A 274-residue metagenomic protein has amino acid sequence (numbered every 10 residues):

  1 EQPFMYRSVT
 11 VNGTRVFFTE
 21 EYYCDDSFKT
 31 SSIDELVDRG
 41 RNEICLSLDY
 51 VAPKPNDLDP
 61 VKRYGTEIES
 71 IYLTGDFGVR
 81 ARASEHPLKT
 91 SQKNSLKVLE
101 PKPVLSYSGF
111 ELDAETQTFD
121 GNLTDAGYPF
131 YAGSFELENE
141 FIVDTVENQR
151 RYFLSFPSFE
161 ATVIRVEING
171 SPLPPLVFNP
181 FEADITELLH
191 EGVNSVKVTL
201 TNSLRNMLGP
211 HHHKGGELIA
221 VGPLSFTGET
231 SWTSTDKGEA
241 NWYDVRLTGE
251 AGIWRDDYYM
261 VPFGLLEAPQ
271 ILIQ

Functional and structural regions predicted by a protein language model:
E1-G13, I44, F141-N169, V196-L200: Aromatic-lined ligand-binding clefts that engage carbohydrates, nucleic acids, or primary amines
E1-R7, E21-E136, S158, S195-Q274: An acidic-aromatic loop/edge-strand motif
F4, R15, V37, Y50-A52 (+5 more regions): Residues that cap or initiate secondary-structure elements
F4-T30, R165-E182: Solvent-exposed beta-strand/loop surfaces of large extracellular or lumenal domains
C24-D25, V146-N148, P157-E160, L176-V177 (+2 more regions): A structural signal for short secondary-structure junctions
F28, E136-E138, R151, P180: Short coil/loop residues immediately preceding or within conserved phosphate-binding loops of NTP-utilizing enzyme
S32, G78, E140-D144, S155 (+2 more regions): Generic structural detector for well-ordered beta-strands
I33, D38-G40, R150, I185 (+1 more regions): A glycine-anchored, Pro-Gly-centered beta-turn/N-cap motif
